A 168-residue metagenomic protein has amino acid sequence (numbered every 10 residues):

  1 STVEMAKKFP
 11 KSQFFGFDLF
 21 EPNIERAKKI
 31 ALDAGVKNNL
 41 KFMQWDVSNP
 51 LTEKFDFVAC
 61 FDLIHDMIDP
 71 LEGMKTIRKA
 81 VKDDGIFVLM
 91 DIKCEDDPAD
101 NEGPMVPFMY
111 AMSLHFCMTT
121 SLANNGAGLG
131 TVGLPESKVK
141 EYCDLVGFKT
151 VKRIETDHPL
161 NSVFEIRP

Functional and structural regions predicted by a protein language model:
S1-K11: Conserved SAM-binding loop of SAM-dependent methyltransferases across substrates and taxa, primarily the Class I
F20-P22: Conserved SAM/SAH-binding beta-strand->alpha-helix loop
A27-K28: Conserved SAM-binding loop
A34-V47: Conserved SAM-binding strand-loop segment of SAM-dependent methyltransferases
W45-V58: A short acidic, Gly/Pro-enriched loop at the edge of an enzyme's catalytic core that lines a small-molecule cofactor
D56-L71: A short SAM/SAH-binding and catalytic strip from SAM-dependent methyltransferases
L71-D84: A short glycine-rich, Lys/Arg-flanked "PGG" loop and its adjoining helix->strand segment in the class I
M90-V146: C-terminal alpha-helical "lid/dimerization" subdomain adjacent to the S-adenosyl-L-methionine
